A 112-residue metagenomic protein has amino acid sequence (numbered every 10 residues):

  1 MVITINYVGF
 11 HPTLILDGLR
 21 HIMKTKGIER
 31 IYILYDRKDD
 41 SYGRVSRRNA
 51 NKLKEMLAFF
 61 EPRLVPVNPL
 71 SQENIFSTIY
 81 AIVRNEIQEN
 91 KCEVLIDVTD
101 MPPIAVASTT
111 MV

Functional and structural regions predicted by a protein language model:
M1-V94, I104-V112: Long, low-complexity, Lys/Arg-enriched
